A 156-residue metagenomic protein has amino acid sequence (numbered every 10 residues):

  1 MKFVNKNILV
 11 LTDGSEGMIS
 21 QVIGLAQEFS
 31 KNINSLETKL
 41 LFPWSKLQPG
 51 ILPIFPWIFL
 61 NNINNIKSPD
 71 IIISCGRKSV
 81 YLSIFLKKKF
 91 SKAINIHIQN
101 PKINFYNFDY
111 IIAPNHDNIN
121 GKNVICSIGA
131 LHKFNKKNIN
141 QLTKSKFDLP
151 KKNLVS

Functional and structural regions predicted by a protein language model:
M1-F59, K67: N-terminal pre-catalytic "stem/leader" segment of glycosyltransferase-like enzymes
M1-V4, N62-D70, K88-F90, I103-N107 (+1 more regions): Flexible, charged surface loops at secondary-structure boundaries
N7, D70-I71, I94, Y110: Structural motif
T12-M18, G76-Y81, P101-N104, N118: Gly/Ser/Thr-rich loops at beta-strand to alpha-helix junctions that form or flank small-molecule/cofactor-binding
V22, S30, I71, Y81-I96: Glycosyltransferases and closely related glycan-assembly transferases that use nucleotide-activated donors
N65-G76, H97: Short N-terminal targeting/anchoring amphipathic segment
Y106-S156: A nucleotide-sugar donor-handling region in carbohydrate enzymes
